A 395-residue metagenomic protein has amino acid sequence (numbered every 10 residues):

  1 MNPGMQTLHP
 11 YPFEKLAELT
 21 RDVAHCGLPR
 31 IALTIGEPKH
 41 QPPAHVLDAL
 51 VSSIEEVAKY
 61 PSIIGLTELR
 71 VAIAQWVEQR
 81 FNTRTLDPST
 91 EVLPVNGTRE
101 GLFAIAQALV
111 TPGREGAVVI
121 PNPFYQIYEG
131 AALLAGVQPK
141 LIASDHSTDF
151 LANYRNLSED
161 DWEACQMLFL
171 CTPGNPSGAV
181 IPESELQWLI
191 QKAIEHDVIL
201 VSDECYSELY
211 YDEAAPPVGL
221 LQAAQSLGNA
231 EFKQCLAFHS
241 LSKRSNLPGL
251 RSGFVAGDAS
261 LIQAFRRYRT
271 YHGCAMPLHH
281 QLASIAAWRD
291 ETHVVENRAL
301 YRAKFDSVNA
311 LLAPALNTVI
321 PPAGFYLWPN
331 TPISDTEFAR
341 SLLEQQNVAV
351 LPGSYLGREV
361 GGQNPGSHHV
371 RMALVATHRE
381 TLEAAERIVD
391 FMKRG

Functional and structural regions predicted by a protein language model:
N2-E100, A104, A287-W288, M392-G395: N-terminal small-domain helix-loop-helix segment of the aminotransferase-like
L16, L33, L50, I73 (+14 more regions): Generic structural signal for small/hydrophobic residues in well-ordered secondary structure, especially within
V23-C26, A135, K192-H196, Q346 (+1 more regions): Helix C-cap/helix->beta junction micro-motif
A58-Q191, E208-L209, E213-N229: Conserved core of the PLP fold type I
T83-L86, A230, S341-A349, L356-G395: PLP-dependent enzyme catalytic core of the Aspartate aminotransferase-like
I120, L141, S202, V350-P352: Hydrophobic residues in well-ordered beta-strands that form the structural core
Q222-R302, N309-L311, M392: Conserved core segment of the aminotransferase class I/II
Q281, I285, L300-N309, T318-T331 (+1 more regions): Conserved glycine-rich beta-strand-loop-beta hairpin in the small C-terminal domain of fold type I
